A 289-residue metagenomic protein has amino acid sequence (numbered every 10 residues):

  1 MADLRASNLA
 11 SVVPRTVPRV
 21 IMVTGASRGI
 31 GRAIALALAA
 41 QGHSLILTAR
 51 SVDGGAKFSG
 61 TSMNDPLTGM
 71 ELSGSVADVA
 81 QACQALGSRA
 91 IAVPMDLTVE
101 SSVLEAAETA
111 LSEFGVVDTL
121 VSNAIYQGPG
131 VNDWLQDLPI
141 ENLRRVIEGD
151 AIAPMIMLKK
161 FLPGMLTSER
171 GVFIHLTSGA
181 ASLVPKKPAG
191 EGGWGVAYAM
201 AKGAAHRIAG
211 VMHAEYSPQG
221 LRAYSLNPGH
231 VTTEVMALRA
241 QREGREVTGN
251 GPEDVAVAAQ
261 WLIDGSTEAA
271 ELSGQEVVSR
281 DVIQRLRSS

Functional and structural regions predicted by a protein language model:
A2-E113, G128-Q136: Short-chain dehydrogenase/reductase
R19, S88-R89, V116-V117, M165-G179 (+1 more regions): Active-site loop of short-chain dehydrogenase/reductase
V23-T24, S122-I125, G171-A181, R222-N227 (+1 more regions): Structural signature of the Rossmann-like NAD(P)-dependent dehydrogenase/reductase core
A37, Q41, E113-F114, Q127-G130 (+3 more regions): A short helix-coil junction within the Rossmann-fold of NAD(P)-dependent oxidoreductases
Y126-G128, D137-E141, V172-P218, H230: Catalytic loop of short-chain dehydrogenase/reductase
L158-K159, G210: A short, exposed helix-loop element centered on a Lys and neighboring polar residues
P218, S225, Q241-S289: C-terminal helical subdomain
